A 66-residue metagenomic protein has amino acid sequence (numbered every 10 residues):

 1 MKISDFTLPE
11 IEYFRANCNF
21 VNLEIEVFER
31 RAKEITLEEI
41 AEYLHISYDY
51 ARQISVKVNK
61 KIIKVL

Functional and structural regions predicted by a protein language model:
K2-N17, Y50: Short, Lys/Arg-enriched N-terminal segment that forms or immediately precedes the first helix of a structured domain
N17-E24: Short helix-coil-helix linker/hinge
V27-F28: A short pre-motif secondary-structure segment
E39-L44: Short alpha-helical "recognition helix" segments of helix-turn-helix
D49, V56: Key DNA-contact positions within bacterial/archaeal DNA-binding proteins
N59-L66: C-terminal flanking helix
